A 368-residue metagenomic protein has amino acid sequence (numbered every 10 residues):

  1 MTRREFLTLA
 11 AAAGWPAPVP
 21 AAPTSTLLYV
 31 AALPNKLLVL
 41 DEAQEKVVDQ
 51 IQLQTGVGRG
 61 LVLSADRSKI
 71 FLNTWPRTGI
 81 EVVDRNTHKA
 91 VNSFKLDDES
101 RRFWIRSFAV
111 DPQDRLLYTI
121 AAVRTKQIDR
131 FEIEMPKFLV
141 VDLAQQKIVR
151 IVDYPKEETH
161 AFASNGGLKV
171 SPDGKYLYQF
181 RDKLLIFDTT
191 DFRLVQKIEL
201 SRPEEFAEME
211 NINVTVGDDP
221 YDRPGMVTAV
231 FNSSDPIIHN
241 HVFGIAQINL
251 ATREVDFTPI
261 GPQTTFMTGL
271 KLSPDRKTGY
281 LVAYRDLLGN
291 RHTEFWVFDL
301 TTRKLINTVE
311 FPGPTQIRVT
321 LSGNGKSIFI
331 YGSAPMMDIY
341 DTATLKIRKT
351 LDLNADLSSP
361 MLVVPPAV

Functional and structural regions predicted by a protein language model:
E5-A21: N-terminal export signals
S25-T26, S68, Q113-R115, D173-K175 (+3 more regions): Short coil/turn segments that connect the beta-strands within blades of beta-propeller domains
E42-Q44, R85-T87, L143-Q145, T189-F192 (+3 more regions): Short loop/turn segments that connect beta-strands within beta-propeller blades
K46-Q52, V91-D98, K147-E158, R193-I198 (+4 more regions): A short beta-strand motif characteristic of beta-propeller blades
V57-V62, R102-A109, H160-K169, E205-D219 (+3 more regions): Repeated scaffold domains used in trafficking and secretory/extracellular systems, primarily beta-propellers
G79-E81, I128-K137, L185, I237-I245 (+2 more regions): Structural motif
I120-M135, G225-N240, V282-N290: Short, conserved, GDST-rich strand-edge loop motifs in beta-rich repeat architectures
P335-D338, A343-V368: Blade-level signature of beta-propeller repeat domains, shared across WD40, Kelch, NHL, RCC1 and BNR/Asp-box propellers
